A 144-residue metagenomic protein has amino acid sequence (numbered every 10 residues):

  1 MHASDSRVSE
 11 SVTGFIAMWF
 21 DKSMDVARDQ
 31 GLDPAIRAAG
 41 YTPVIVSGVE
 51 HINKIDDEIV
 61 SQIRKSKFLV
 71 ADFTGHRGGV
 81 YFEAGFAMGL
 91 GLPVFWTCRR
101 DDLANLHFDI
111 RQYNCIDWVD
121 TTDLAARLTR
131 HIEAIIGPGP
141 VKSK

Functional and structural regions predicted by a protein language model:
M1-K144: Conserved catalytic or regulatory cores that recognize and/or transform ribose-phosphate-containing ligands
